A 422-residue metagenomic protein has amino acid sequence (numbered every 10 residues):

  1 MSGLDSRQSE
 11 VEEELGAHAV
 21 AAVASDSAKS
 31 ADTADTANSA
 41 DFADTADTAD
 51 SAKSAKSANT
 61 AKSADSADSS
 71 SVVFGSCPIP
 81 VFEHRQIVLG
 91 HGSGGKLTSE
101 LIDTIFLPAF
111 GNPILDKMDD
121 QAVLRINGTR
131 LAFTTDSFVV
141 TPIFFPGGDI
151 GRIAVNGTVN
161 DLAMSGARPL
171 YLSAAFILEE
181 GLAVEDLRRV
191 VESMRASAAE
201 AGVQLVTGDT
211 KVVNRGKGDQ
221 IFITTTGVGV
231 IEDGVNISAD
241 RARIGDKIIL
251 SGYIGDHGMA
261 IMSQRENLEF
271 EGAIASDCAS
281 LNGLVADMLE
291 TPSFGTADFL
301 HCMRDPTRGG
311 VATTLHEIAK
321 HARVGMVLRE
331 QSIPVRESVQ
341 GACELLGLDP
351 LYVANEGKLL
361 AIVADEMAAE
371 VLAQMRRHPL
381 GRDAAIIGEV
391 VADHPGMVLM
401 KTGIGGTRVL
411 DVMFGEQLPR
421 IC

Functional and structural regions predicted by a protein language model:
S2-D26, D65-C422: Helix-biased detector of long, well-ordered alpha-helical tracts
S27-A67: Long, intrinsically disordered low-complexity tandem-repeat segments
